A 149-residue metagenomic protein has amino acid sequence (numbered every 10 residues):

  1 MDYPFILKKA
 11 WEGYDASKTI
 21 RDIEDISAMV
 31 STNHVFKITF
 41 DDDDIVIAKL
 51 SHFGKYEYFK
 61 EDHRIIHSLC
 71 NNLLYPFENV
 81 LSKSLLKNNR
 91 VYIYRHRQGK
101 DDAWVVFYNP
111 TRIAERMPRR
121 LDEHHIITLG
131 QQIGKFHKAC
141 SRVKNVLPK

Functional and structural regions predicted by a protein language model:
M1-D25: Juxta-kinase regulatory segment immediately upstream of eukaryotic protein kinase catalytic domains
K18-D41: ATP-binding glycine-rich phosphate-binding loop
V46-I47: Glycine-rich ATP phosphate-binding loop
S51-K100, H124-I127: A conserved alpha-helical element in kinase catalytic cores
L74-L81, R116-P118, R142-V146: Short secondary-structure capping/junction motifs at helix and strand boundaries
G99-A114: Conserved short submotifs of the Hanks-type protein kinase catalytic core that shape the nucleotide-binding pocket
R119-K149: A cross-family kinase active-site recognition segment
